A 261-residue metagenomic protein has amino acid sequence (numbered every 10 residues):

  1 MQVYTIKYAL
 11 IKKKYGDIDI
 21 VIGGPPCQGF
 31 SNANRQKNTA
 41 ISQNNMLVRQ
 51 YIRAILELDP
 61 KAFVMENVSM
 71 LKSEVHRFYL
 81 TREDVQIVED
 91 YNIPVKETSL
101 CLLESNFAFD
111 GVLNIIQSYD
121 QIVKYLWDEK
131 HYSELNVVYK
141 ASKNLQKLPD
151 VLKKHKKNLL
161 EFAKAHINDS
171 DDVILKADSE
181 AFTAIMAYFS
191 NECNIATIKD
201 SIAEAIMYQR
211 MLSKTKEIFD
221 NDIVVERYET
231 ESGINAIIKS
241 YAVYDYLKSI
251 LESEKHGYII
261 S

Functional and structural regions predicted by a protein language model:
M1-Y4: SAM cofactor-binding core of SAM-dependent methyltransferases, primarily the Rossmann-like beta-alpha-beta module
L10-I18, Q28-S261: Class I S-adenosyl-L-methionine
V21: Hydrophobic beta-strand segment of the Class I
P25: Glycine-rich, N-terminal phosphate-binding loop of Rossmann-like dinucleotide-binding domains
